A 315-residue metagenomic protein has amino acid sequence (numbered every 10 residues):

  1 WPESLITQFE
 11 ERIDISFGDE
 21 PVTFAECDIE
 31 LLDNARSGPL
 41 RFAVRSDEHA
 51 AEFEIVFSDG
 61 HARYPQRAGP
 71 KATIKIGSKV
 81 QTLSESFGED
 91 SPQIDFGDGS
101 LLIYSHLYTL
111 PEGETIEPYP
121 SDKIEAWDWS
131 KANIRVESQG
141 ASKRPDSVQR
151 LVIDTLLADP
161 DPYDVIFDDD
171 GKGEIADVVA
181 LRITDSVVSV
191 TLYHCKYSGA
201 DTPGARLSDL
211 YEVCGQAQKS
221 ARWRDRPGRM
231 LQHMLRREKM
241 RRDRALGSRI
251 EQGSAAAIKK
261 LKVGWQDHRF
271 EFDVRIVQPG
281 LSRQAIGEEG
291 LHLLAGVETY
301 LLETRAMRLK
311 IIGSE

Functional and structural regions predicted by a protein language model:
W1-G140: Long, charge-dense tracts
H106-S138, S142-K143, D154-D159, A200-D209 (+2 more regions): Extended, non-catalytic scaffold segments that flank or surround catalytic motifs
S142-G171, Q232-M240: A short acidic/basic microdomain associated with nuclease active sites
G173-I183: Short acidic loop-to-beta-strand element that houses the catalytic metal-binding Asp/Glu of nuclease active sites
V178-A180, S189-A200: Conserved catalytic cores of phosphodiester-cleaving nucleases, focusing on short active-site segments
V187-V188, D209: Extended, charge-rich low-complexity regions and/or helical-solenoid scaffolds
Y197-R249, F272-V277, H292-R305: Catalytic cores of nucleic-acid endonucleases
G247-E315: Non-catalytic C-terminal interaction segments of nucleic acid-processing enzymes
